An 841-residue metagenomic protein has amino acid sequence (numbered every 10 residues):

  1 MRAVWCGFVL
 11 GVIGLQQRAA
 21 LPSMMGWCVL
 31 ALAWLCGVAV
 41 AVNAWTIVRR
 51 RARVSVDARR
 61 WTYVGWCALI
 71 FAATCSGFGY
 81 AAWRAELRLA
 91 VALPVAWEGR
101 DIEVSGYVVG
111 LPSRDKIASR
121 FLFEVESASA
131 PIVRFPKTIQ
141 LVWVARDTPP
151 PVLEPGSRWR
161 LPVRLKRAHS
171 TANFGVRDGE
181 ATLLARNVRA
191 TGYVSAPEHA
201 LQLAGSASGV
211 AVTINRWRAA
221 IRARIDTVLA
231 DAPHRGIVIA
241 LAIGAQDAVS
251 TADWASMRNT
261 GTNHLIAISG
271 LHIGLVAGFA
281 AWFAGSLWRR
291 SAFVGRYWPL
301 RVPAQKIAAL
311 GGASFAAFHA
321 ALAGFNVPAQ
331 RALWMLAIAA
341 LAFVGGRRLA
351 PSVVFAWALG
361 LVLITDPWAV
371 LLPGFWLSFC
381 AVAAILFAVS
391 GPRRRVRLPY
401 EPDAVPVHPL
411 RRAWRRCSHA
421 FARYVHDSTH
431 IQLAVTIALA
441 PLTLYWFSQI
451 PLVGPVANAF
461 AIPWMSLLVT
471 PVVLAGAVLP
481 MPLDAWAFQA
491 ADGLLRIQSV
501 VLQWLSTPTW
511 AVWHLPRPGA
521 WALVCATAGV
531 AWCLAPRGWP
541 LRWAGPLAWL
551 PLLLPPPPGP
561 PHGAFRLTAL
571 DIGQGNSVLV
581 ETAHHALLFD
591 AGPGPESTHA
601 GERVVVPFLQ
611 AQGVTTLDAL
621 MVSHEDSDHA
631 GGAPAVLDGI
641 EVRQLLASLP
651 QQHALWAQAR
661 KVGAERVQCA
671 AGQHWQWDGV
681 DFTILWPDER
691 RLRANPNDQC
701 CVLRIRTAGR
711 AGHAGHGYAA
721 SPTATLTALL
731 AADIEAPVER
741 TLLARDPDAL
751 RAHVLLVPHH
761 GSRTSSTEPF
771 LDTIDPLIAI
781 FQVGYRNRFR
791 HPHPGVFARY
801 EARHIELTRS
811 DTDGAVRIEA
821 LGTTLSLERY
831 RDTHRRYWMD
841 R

Functional and structural regions predicted by a protein language model:
M1-R49, L372-F375, D484-A535: Membrane-embedded alpha-helical segments of integral membrane proteins
A3, G11, G192, V249-G454 (+8 more regions): Hydrophobic alpha-helical transmembrane segments in multi-pass membrane proteins
C6-V9, I13, W159-A168, V176 (+6 more regions): Aromatic-rich juxtamembrane segments at the membrane interface
D57, Y63-H264, H599, R603-Q610 (+5 more regions): Membrane-interface helix/helix-cap signal primarily in integral membrane proteins
R59-R84, R537-P561: Internal/C-terminal transmembrane anchor helices
Q246, L341, L363-V370, Q503-A619 (+3 more regions): Core dinuclear metal-dependent hydrolase active-site scaffold
S627-E665, A670: Active-site HxH/HxHxD metal-binding segment of metal-dependent hydrolases
Q644, R710, E739-G814: Cap/insert and terminal regions of metallo-dependent hydrolase folds
